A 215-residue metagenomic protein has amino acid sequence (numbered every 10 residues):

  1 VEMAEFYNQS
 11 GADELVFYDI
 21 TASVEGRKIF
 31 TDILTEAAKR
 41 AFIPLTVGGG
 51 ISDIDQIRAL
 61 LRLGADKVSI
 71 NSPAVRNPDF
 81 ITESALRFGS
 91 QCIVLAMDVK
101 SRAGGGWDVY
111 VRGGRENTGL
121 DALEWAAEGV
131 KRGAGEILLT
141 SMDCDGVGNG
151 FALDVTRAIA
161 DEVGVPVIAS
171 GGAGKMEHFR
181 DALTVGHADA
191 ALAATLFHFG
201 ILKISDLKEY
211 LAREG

Functional and structural regions predicted by a protein language model:
Y7, L15, V47, L60 (+6 more regions): Conserved, mostly hydrophobic/aromatic
A12-D32, S72, L138-G150: Glycine-rich, proline-tolerant flexible connector loops at the mouths of alpha/beta enzymes
L15-F17, L45-G49, V68-I70, I93-M97 (+3 more regions): Hydrophobic faces of well-ordered beta-strands that scaffold small-molecule active sites in alpha/beta enzyme cores
F17, T21, I29-S90: Glycine/small-residue-rich loop that forms an oxyanion/phosphate-binding "nest" at active or ligand-binding sites
K28-T35, P78, T118-L123, N149-A158: Charged helix-capping and loop-helix junction motifs
A41-K67, D154-A191: Catalytic cores of alpha/beta
L61, A65-L139, D143-C144: Conserved anion-binding
I81-F88, R180-G215: C-terminal helical cap(s) of enzyme catalytic domains, especially alpha/beta-barrels
